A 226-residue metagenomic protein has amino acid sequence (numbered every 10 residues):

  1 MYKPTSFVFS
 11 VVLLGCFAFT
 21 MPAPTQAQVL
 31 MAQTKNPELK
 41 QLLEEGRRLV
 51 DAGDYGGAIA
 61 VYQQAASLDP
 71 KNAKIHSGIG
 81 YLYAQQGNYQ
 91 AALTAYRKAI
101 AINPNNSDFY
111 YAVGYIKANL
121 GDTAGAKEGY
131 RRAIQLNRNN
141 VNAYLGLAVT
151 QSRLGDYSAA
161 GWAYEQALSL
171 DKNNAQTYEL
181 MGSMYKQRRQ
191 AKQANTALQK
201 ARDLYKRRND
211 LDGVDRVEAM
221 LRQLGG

Functional and structural regions predicted by a protein language model:
Y2-S67: N-terminal leader/linker segments that initiate helical-solenoid repeat arrays
A52-V61, Q85-K98, N119-R132, L154-Q166 (+1 more regions): Structural signature of tandem alpha-helical TPR/SEL1-like repeats, specifically the intra-repeat loop/turn
I75, F109, A143, T177 (+1 more regions): TPR alpha-solenoid repeat register
